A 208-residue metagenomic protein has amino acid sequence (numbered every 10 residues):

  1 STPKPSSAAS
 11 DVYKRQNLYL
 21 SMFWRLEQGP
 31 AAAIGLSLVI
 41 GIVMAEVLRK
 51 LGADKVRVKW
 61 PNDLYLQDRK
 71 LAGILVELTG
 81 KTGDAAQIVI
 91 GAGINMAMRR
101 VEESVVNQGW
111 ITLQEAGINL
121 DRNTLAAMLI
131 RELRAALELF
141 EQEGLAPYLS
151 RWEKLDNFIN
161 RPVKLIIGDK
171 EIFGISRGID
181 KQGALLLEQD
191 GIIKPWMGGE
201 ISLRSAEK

Functional and structural regions predicted by a protein language model:
S1-A9, Y13: Single conserved hydrophobic/aromatic residue that forms the stacking wall/gate of nucleotide- or nucleobase-binding
S10-Q28, A32, L36-I40: DPxDG-like acidic metal-binding loop motif
G35-V56, L66-K208: Long, positively charged amphipathic alpha-helical accessory segments at protein N-termini or as interdomain linkers
V58-W60: Short loop/edge segments at beta-strand edges and connector loops that shape dinucleotide/nucleotide cofactor-binding
